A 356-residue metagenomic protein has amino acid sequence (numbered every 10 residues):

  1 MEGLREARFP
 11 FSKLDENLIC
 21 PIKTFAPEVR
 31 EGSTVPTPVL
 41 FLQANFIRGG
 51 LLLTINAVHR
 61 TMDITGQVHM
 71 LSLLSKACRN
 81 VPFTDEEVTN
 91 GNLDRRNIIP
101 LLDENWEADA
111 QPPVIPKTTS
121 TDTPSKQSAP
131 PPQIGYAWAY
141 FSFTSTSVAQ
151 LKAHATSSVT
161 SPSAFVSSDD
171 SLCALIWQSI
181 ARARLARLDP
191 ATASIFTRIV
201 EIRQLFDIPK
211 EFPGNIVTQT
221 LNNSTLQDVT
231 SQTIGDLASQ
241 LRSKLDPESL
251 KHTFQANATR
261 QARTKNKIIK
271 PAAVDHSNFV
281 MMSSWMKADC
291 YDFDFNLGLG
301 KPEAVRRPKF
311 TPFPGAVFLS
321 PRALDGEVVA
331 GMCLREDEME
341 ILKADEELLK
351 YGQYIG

Functional and structural regions predicted by a protein language model:
M1, E87-T156, L185, S194-F206: Short amphipathic alpha-helices and their capping loops
M1-Q111, A153, S168-L188, M281-G356: Non-catalytic N-terminal regions of enzymes
F25, A57, K126, P130-I134 (+4 more regions): A near-ubiquitous, low-amplitude feature marking generic local secondary-structure context
A26, A57, D103, S125 (+3 more regions): Intrinsically disordered, low-complexity regions enriched for glutamine and histidine
P36-P38, G135, H276: Residues that act as N-cap/strand-start positions at coil-to-secondary-structure junctions
T54, L102, I115-T118, P124-S128 (+4 more regions): Generic hydrophobic, helix-prone segments enriched in Leu/Val/Ile
W138-Y140, T144-G356: Acyl-CoA-dependent O-acyltransferases
